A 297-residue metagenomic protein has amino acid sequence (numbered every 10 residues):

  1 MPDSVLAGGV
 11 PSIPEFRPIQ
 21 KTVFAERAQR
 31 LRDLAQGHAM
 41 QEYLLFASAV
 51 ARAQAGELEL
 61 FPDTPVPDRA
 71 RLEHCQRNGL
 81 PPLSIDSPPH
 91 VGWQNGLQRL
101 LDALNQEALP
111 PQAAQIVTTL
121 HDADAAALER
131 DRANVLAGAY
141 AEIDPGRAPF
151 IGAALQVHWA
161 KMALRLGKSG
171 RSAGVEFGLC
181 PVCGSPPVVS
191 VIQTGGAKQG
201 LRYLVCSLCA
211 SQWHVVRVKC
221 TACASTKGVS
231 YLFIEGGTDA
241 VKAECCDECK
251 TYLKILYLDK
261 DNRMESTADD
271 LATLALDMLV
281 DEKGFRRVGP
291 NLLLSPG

Functional and structural regions predicted by a protein language model:
P2-V5: Long C-terminal interaction/binding lobes of large macromolecular proteins
G9-V10, G237, F285, P290: Intrinsically disordered, low-complexity regions
P11-G167: N-terminal alpha-helical interaction blocks
D131, A139, N291-G297: Replace "small metal-dependent catalytic modules" with "small catalytic or cofactor-binding modules
A163-V280: Cys/His-clustered metal-coordination modules, chiefly Zn-binding fingers
L276-L294: C-terminal membrane-proximal segments flanking the terminal transmembrane helix
